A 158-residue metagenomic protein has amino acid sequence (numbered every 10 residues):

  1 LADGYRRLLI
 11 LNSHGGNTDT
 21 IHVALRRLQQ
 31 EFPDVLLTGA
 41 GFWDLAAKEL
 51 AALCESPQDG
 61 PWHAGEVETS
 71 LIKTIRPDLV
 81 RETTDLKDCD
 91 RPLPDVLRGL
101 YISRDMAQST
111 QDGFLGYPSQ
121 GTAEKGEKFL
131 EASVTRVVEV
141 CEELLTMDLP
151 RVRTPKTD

Functional and structural regions predicted by a protein language model:
L1-L9, G15-D158: Extended, histidine- and acidic-residue-enriched regions that form the cofactor-binding/catalytic faces
